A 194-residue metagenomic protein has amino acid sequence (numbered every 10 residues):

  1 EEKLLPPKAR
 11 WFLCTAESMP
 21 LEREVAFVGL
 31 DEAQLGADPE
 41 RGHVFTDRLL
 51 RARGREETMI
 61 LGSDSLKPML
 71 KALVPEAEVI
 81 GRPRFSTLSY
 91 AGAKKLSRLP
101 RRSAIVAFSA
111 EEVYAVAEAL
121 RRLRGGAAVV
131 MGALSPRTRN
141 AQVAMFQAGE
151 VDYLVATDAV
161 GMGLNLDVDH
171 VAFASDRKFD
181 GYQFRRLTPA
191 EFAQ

Functional and structural regions predicted by a protein language model:
E1-E24: Inter-Walker segment of RecA-like/P-loop motor cores
A9-W11, E24-F27, A33, G54-I60 (+2 more regions): Loop/turn-to-beta-strand initiation segments
T15-A16, D31-A33, S175: Walker B catalytic acidic pair
M19-E22, G36-D38, G163: Catalytic P-loop NTPase motifs of RecA-like helicase/translocase cores
F27, Q34-S89: Post-DEXD/H (motif II) to motif III coupling segment of the RecA-like Helicase ATP-binding lobe
T58-L61, K67, R98-L123, A127-M131: Conserved strand-helix element at the start of the C-terminal RecA-like helicase core
S89-V106, G181-Q194: C-terminal helicase lobe
R124-G126, M131-P136, N140-Q194: Conserved RecA-like helicase motor core of SF1/SF2 enzymes
